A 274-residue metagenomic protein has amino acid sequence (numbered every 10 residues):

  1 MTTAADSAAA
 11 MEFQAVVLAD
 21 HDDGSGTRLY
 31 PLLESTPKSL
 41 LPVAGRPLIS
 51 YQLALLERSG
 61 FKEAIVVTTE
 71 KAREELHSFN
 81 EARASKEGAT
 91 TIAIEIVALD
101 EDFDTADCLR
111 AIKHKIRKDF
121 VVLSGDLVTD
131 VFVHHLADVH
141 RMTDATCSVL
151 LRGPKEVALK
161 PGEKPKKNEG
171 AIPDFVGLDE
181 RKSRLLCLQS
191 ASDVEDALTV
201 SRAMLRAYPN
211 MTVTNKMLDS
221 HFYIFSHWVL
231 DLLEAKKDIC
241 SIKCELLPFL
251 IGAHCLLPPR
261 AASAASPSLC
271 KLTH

Functional and structural regions predicted by a protein language model:
T2-H274: Unchanged
